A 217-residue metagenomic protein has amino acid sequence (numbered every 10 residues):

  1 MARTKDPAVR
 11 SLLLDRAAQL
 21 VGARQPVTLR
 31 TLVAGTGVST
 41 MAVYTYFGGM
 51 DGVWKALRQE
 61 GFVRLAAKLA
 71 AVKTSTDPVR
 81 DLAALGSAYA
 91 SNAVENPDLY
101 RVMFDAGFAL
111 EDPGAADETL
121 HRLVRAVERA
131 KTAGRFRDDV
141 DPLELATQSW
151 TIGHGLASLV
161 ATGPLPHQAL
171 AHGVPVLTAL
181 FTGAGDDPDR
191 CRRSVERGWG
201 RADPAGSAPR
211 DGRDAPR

Functional and structural regions predicted by a protein language model:
A8-A17, L32, L57-G61, L65 (+2 more regions): Generic hydrophobic, amphipathic alpha-helix propensity
L12, L20-G52, A56: Helix-turn-helix
V21, V53-G61, M103, T119: Alpha-helical DNA-contacting segments of helix-turn-helix folds
Q59-L82, G114-E118, R129: Amphipathic alpha-helical linker/stalk segments
A70-L99, L120, S149: Hydrophobic alpha-helical connector segments
R80-A83, G114-E118, T132-Q148, Q168-A171: All-alpha amphipathic helical-bundle segments outside canonical DNA-binding/catalytic cores that form hydrophobic
S91-T132, S158, H167: Short secondary-structure transition hinges
H121, R125-A133, L165-R217: C-terminal peripheral helix-coil segments that are non-catalytic and often amphipathic
